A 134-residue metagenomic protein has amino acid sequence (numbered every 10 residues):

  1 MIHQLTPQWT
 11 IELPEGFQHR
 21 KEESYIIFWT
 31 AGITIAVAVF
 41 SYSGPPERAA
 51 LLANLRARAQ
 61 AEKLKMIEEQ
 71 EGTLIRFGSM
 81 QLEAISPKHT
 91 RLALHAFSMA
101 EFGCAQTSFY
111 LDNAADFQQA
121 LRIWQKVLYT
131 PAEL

Functional and structural regions predicted by a protein language model:
I2-A53: Secretory pathway targeting signatures of secreted, lumenal, and periplasmic proteins
F17, A105-L134: Surface-exposed amphipathic alpha-helical segments
S24, G32-I33, Q81-P87, K126-L134: Short flexible/disordered coil segments
I26, G103-A105: Hydrophobic residues embedded in beta-strands of well-ordered beta-sheets
A31-T34, F40-P45, E83-P87, M99-E101 (+1 more regions): Short, flexible beta-strand-to-coil junctions
N54, R58-E62, I123-T130: Conserved short hydrophobic interaction patches
L55-G103: Signature of long, low-cysteine stretches enriched in small and polar/charged residues
